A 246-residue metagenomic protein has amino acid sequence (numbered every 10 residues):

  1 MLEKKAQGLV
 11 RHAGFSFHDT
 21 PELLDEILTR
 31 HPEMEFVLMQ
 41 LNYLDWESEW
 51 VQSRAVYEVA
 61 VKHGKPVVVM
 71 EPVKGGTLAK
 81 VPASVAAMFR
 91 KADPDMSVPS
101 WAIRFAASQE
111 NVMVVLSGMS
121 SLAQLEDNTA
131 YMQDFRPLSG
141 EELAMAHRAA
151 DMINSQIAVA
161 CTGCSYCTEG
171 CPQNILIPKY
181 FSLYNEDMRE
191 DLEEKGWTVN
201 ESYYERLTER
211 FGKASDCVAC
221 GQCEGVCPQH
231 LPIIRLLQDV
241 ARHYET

Functional and structural regions predicted by a protein language model:
M1-V68, V73, K80-A86, D93-P94 (+1 more regions): Glycine/proline-rich, positively charged, aromatic-decorated active-site loop/lid region on the catalytic face
A55-T246: Structured C-terminal cap/extension of enzyme domains
